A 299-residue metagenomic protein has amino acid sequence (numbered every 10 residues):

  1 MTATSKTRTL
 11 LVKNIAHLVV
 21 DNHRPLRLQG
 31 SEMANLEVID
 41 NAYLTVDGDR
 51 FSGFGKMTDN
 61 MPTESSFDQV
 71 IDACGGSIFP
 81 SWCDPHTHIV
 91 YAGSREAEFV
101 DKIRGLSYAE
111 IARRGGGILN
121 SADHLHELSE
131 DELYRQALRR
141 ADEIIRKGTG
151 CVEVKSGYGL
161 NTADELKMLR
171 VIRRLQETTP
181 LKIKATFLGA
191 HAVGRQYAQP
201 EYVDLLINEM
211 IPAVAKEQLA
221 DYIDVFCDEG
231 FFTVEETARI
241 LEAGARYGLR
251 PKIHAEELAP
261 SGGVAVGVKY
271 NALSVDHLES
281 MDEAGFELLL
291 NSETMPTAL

Functional and structural regions predicted by a protein language model:
M1-P62: N-terminal metal-binding scaffold of metallo-dependent hydrolase/deaminase domains
I15, L44, D49, G75 (+7 more regions): Divalent metal-coordination and catalytic microenvironments
D68-Q69, A73-Q136: Metal-associated gating/positioning segment near the N- to mid-region
P80, D142, A238, E242 (+2 more regions): Alpha-helical segments flanking ligand/cofactor-binding loops in enzyme cores
W82, G148-T149, A220, A272: A structural motif
L119-Q136, D142, G150-S261: Metal-coordinating catalytic core of metallo-dependent amide/deamination hydrolases
R250-P251, P260-L299: Active-site-adjacent C-terminal substructures of enzyme catalytic domains
